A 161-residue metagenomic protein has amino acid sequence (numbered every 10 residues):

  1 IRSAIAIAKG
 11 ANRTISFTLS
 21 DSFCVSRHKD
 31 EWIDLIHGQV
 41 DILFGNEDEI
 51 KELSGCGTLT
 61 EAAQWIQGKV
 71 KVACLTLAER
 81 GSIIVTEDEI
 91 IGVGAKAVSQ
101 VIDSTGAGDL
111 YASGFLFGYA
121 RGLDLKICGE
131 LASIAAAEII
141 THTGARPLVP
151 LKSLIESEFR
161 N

Functional and structural regions predicted by a protein language model:
R2, A6-G10, D30, C56-N161: Conserved phosphate-binding/catalytic region of the ribokinase-like
G10-A11, Q39: Helix C-cap/helix->beta junction micro-motif
A11-S20: Short beta-strand/loop segments at the ligand-binding rim of alpha/beta enzyme cores
S16, D41-F44, C74: Structural detector of well-ordered beta-strand residues that form the stable sheet scaffold of enzyme domains
S20-S22, D48, A78: Active-site beta-loop-alpha junctions enriched in small/polar residues
D21, I50-K51, D103-S104: A generic structural signal for short
S22-H28, L53: Active-site glycine- and acidic-residue-rich loops that bind and position anionic ligands or nucleotide-like cofactors
D30-E52, I66: Structural recognition of alpha->loop->beta junctions
